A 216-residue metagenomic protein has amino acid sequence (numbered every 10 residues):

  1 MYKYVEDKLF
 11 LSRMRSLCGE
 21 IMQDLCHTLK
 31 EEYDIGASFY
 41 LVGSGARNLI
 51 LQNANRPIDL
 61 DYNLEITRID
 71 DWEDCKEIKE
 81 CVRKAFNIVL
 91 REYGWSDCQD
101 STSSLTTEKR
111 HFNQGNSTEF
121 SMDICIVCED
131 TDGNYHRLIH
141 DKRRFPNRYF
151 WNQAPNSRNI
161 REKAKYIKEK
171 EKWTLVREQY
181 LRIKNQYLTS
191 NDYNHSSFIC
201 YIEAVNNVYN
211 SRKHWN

Functional and structural regions predicted by a protein language model:
M1-L41: Helical scaffold of the NTase/Pol beta-like nucleotidyltransferase catalytic core
V5, L9-E20, E73, E77 (+2 more regions): Alpha-helix boundary/N-cap detector
S16, E20-H27, E31, E80 (+4 more regions): Charged/polar, solvent-exposed surface patches and flexible loops
D24-V42, R91-E108, T189-I202, R212-N216: Short glycine-rich, low-complexity/disordered patches
L29-L60, L64-E73: Active-site nucleotide-donor binding segment shared across nucleotidyl transfer reactions
L29-Y33, K79-D132: Conserved catalytic core of two-metal-ion nucleotidyltransferases
R47-L49, E65, E80, C98 (+3 more regions): Predominantly extracellular/lumenal beta-strand repeat domains
Q114-N216: Right-hand nucleic-acid polymerase module
